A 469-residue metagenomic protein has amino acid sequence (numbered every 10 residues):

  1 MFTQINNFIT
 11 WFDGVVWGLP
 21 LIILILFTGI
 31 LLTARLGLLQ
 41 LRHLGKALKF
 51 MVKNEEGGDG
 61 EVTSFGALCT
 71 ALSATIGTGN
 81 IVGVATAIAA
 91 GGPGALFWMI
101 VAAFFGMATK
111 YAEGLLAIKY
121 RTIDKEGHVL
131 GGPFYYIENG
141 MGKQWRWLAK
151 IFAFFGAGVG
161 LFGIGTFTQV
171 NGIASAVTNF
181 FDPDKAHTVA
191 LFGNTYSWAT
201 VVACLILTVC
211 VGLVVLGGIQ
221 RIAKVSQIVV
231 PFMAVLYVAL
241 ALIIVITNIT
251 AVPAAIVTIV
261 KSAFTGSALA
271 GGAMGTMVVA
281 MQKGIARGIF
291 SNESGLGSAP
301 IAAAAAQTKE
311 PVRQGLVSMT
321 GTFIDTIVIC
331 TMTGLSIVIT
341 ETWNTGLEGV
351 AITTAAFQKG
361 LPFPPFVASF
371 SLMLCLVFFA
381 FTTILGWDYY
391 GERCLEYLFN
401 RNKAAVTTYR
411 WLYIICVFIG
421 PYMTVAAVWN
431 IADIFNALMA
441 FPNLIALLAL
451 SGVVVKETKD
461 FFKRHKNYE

Functional and structural regions predicted by a protein language model:
M1-T78, I88-A95, G106, F418 (+1 more regions): N-terminal alpha-helical transmembrane segments of multi-pass membrane transport and channel/translocase proteins
I5, R35-Q40, G79-V84, F162-I173 (+6 more regions): Transmembrane helix-loop junctions in multi-pass membrane proteins
L24-L31, L36-L48, F152, V170-V177 (+3 more regions): Membrane-interface loop-to-helix entry segments
T28, L32-T33, S73, A102-G127 (+5 more regions): Helix-loop-helix module between adjacent transmembrane segments
T33, E113-R121, K125, L240-T258 (+4 more regions): Extracellular/periplasmic helix-exit of transmembrane alpha-helices
L38-S64, T86-I88, G92-L96, A108-Q144 (+4 more regions): Flexible loop linkers connecting adjacent transmembrane helices in multi-pass alpha-helical membrane transporters
G57-A90, L116-G140, I151-F154, G158 (+2 more regions): Alpha-helical membrane segments and immediately flanking helix-loop junctions that form or couple to the substrate/ion
G57-E61, G92-V101, N139-I151, K185-G193 (+2 more regions): Membrane-interface alpha-helices at helix entry/exit sites of multi-pass transporters
